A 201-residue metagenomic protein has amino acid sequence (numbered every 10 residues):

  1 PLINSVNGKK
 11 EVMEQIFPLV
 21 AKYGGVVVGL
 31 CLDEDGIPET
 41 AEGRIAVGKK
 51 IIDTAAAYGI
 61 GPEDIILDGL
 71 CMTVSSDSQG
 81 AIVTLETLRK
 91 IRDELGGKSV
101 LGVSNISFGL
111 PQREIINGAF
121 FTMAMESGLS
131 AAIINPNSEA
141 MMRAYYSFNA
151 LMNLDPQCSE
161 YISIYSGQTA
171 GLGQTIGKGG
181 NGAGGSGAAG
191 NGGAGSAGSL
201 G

Functional and structural regions predicted by a protein language model:
P1-D64, M72-V100, S104-G201: ATP-dependent carboxylate/acyl-activation modules
